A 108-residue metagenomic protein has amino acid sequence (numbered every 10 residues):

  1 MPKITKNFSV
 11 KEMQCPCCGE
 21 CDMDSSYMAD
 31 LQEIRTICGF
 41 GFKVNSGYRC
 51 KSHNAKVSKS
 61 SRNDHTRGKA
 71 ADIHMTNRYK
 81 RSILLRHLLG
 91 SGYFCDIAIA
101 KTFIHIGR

Functional and structural regions predicted by a protein language model:
M1-I37, K101: Extracytoplasmic cell-surface/polysaccharide-interacting catalytic and binding patches
S9, D24, C50, N77-K80: Helix N-cap and loop-to-helix transition residues
D22, K59-R62: Short, polar loop/linker segments at the starts of domains and inter-domain junctions
A29-S58: Extended, low-complexity, intrinsically disordered C-terminal regulatory tails of eukaryotic serine/threonine kinases
R62-R108: Catalytic cores and adjacent binding grooves of peptidoglycan-active enzymes
